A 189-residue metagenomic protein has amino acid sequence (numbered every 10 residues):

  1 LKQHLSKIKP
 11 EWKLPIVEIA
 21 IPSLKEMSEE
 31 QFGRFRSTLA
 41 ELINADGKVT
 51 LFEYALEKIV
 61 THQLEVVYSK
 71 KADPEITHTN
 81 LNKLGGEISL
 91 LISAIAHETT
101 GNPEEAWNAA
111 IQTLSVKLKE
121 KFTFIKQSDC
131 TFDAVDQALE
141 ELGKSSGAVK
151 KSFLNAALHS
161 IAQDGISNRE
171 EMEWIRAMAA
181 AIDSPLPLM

Functional and structural regions predicted by a protein language model:
L1-N44, F52-M189: Small-residue-enriched hydrophobic alpha-helices in membranes
